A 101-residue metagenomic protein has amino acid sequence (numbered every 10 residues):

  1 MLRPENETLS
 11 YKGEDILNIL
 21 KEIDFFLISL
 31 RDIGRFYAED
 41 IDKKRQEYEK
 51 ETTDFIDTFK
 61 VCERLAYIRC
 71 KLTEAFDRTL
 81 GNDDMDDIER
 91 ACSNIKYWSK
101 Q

Functional and structural regions predicted by a protein language model:
L2-T52, N94-K100: N-terminal acidic leader/helix
L17-L20, D24, F59-C62, A66-R69 (+1 more regions): Generic structural concept
F36-D86: Acidic, low-complexity, intrinsically disordered interaction modules
G81, D87-K100: Low-complexity intrinsically disordered segments
